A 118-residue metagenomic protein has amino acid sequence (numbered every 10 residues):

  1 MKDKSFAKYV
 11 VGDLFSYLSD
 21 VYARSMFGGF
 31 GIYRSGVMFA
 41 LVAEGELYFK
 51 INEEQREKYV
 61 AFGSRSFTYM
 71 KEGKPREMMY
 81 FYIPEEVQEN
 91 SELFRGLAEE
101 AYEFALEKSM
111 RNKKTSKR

Functional and structural regions predicted by a protein language model:
M1-R118: Charge-dense, helix-prone N-terminal extensions
